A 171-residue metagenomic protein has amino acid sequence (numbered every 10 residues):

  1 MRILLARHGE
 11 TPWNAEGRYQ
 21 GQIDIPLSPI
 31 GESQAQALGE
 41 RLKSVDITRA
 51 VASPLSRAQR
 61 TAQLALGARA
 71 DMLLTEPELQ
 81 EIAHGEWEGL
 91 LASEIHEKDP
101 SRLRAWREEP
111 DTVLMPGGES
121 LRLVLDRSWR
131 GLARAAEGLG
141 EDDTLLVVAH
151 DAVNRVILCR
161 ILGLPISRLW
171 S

Functional and structural regions predicted by a protein language model:
M1-L4, R49: Extreme N-terminal starter segment of soluble prokaryotic enzymes
E10-A65, L114-W129: Loop-to-helix element that buttresses phosphate recognition and phosphoryl-transfer chemistry
A37-L103, R134, C159, S167: Phosphate-coordination/substrate-recognition cap region in phosphate-metabolizing enzymes
Q59, A70, R130-S171: Active-site-adjacent alpha-helix immediately C-terminal to a catalytic or transition-state-stabilizing loop
A105-M115: Extended, charge-rich low-complexity interaction segments
